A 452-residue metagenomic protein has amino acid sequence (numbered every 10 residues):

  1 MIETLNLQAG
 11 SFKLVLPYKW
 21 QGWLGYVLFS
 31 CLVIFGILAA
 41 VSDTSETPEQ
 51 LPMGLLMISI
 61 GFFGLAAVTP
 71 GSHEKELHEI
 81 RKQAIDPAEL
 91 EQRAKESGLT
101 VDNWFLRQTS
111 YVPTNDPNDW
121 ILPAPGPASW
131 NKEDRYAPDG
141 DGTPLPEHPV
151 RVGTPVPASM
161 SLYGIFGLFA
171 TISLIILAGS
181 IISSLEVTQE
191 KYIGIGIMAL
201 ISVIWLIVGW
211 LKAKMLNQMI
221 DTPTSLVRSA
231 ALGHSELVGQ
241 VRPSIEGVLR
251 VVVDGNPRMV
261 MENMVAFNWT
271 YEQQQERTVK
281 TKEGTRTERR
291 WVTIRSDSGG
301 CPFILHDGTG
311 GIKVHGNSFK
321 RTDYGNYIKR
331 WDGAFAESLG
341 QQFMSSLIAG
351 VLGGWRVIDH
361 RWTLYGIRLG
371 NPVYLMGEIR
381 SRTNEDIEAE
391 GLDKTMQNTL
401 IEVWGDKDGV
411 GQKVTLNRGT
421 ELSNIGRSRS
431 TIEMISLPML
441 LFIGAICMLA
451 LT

Functional and structural regions predicted by a protein language model:
M1-W210, V410-T452: Nucleic-acid-binding small beta-barrel platforms of the OB/S1 family and closely associated recruitment extensions
K75-L77, R250, S381, E388: Amphipathic, positively biased hydrophobic alpha-helical segments used for protein targeting and membrane insertion
R93-S129, V227-E272: Acidic, Ser/Thr-rich low-complexity segments on the non-lumenal side of membrane proteins
V187-E190, S235, R242, G300 (+2 more regions): Functionally constrained cores in energy, signaling, and assembly domains
L206-V208, A213-M215, V351-L352: Short, positively charged
V208-K212, T222, A230-A231, V241-P243: A structural/positional concept
M215-L232, T363-Y365: Short boundary/loop segments of OB/S1/cold-shock single-stranded nucleic-acid-binding domains
M259, N263-E433: Charged, low-complexity helical/coil segments in non-catalytic cytosolic or luminal regions
